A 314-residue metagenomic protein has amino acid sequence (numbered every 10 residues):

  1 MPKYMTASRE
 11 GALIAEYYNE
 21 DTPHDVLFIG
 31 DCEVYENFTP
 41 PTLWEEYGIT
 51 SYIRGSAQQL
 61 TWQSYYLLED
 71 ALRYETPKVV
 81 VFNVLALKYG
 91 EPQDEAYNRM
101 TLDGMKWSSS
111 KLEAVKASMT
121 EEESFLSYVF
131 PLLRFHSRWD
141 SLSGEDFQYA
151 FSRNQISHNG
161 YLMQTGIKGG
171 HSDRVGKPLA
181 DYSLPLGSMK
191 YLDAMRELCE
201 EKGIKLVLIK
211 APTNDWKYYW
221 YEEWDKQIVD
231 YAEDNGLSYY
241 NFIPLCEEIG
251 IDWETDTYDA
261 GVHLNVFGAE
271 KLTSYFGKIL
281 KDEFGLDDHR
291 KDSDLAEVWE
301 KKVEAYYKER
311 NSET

Functional and structural regions predicted by a protein language model:
M1-T22: Alpha-helical transmembrane signal-anchor/signal-peptide segments
P23-D25, I49-T50, T76-V79, E200-V207 (+1 more regions): Loop/turn elements at helix/coil->beta-strand transitions in domains of secreted/extracellular proteins
I29, E33-K116: Membrane-embedded segments
W44, C199, Y231-E233: A generic structural signal for well-ordered alpha-helical segments
G55, K210, N241-P244: Residue-level recognition of beta-strand->loop/alpha-helix junctions
Q58-W62, S183-S188, N214-E223: Acidic-and-aromatic substrate-binding clefts and catalytic sites of carbohydrate-active enzymes
Y97-K205, R290-T314: Secreted/periplasmic serine-hydrolase-like ester/acetyl group-modifying domain
E222, K226-T314: C-terminal regions of proteins
